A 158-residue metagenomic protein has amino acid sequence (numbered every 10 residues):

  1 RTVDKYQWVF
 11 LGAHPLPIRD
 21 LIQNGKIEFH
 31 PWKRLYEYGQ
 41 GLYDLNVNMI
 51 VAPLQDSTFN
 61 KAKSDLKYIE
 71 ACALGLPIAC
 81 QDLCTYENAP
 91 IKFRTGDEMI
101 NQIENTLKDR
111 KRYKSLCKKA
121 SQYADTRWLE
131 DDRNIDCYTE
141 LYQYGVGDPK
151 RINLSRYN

Functional and structural regions predicted by a protein language model:
R1-Y6: Short hydrophobic signal-anchor/transmembrane segments that target glycosyltransferases and glycosylation machinery
Q7, N48, G75-P77: Proline-centered loop/turn at the N-terminus of a beta-strand
L11-I18, G75-T85: Short, polar loop motifs at secondary-structure junctions
G12-N48: Nucleotide-activated donor-binding/catalytic signature segment of Leloir-type glycosyltransferases, i.e., the conserved
Y36-E70, C80-P90: Nucleotide-sugar-dependent
E87-N105: Change "using UDP/GDP/dTDP sugars" to "using nucleotide sugars
K108-Y157: A charged, aromatic-enriched C-terminal amphipathic alpha-helix characteristic of glycosyltransferases across folds
